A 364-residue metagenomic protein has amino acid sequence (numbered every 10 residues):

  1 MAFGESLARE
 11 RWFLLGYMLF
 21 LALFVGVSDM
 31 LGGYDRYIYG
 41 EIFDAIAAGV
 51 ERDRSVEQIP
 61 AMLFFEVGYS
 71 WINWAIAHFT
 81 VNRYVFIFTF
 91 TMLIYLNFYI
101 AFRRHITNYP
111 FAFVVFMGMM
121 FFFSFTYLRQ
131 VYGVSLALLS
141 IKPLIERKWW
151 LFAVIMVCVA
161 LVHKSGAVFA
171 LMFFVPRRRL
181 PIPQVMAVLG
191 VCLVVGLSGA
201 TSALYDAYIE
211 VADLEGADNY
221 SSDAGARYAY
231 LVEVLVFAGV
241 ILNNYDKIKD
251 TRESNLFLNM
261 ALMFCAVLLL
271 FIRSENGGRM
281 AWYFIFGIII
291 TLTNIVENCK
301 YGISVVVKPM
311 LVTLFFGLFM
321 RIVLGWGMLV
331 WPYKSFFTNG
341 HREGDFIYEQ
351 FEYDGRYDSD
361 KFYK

Functional and structural regions predicted by a protein language model:
M1-K364: Terminal, non-globular segments
